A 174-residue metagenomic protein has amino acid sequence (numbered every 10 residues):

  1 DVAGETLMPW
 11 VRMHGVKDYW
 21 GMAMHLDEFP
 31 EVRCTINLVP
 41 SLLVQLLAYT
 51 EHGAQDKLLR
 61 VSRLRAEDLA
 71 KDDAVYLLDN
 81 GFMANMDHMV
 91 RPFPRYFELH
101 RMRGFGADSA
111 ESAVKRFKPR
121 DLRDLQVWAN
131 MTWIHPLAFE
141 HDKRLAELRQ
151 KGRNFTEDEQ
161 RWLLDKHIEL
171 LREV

Functional and structural regions predicted by a protein language model:
D1-V174: Catalytic cores of glycan-processing enzymes that make or break glycosidic bonds
